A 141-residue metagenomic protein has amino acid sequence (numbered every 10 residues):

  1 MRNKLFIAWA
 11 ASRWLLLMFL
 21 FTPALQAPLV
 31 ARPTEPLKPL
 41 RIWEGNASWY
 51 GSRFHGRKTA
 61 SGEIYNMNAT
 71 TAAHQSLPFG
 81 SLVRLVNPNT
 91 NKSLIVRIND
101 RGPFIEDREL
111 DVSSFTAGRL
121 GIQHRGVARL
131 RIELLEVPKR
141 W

Functional and structural regions predicted by a protein language model:
R2-W14, F19-W141: Secreted/periplasmic proteins
